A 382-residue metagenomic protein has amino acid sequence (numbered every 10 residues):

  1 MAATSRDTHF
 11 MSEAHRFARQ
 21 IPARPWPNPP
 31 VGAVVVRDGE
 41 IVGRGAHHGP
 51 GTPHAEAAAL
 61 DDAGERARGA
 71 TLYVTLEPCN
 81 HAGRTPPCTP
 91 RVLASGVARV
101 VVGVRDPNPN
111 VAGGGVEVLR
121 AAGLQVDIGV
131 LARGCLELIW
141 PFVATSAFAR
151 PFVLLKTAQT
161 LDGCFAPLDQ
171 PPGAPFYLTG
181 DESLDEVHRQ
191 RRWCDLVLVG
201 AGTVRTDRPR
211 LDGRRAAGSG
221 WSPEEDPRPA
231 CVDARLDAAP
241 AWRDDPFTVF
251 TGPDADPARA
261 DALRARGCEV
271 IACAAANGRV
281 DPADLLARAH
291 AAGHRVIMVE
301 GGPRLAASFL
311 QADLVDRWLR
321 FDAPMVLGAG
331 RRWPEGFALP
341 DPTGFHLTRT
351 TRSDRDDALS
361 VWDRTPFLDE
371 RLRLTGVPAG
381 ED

Functional and structural regions predicted by a protein language model:
A2-N28, R84, F152-D382: Enzymes that bind and transform nitrogen-containing heteroaromatic metabolites
M11, H15, P29-P30, V42 (+3 more regions): Hydrophobic alpha-helical segments
R24-E40: N-terminal glycine-rich anion-binding loops that anchor highly charged ligand groups
A33, V111-A112, E137-I139, R210 (+2 more regions): Short Asp/Glu-rich motifs
V35-L136, W242, A255, L310: Zn2+-dependent cytidine deaminase-like catalytic core
E65-R68, S95, F148, R192 (+2 more regions): Structured loop/turn residues at beta-strand edges in well-structured enzyme cores
V116, A132, L136-I139, L184-R191: Hydrophobic, well-ordered secondary-structure segments
I139-R150: Flexible, polar/acidic helix-loop-strand segments at domain edges
